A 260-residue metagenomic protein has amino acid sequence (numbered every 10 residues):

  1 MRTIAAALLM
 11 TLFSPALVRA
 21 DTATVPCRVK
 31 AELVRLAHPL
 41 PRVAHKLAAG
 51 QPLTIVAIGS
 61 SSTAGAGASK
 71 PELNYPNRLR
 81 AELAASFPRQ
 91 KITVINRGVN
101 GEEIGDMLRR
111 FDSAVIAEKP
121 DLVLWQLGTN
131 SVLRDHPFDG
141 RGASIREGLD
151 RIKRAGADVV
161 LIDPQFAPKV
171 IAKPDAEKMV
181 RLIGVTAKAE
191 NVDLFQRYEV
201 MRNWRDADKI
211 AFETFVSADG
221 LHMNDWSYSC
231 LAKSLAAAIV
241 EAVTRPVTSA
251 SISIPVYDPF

Functional and structural regions predicted by a protein language model:
M1-I58, T63-S69, A84-Q90, E118 (+1 more regions): N-terminal secretory targeting modules
A31, K70, V99-E102, H136: Short coil/turn segments at secondary-structure boundaries
A48, N77-T93, E102-F260: Alpha-helical cap/lid subdomain in secreted, periplasmic, or secretory-pathway luminal O-acyl-processing enzymes
S60-S61, V99, T129: Active-site metal-binding loops of divalent metal-dependent hydrolases
N96: N-terminal beta-loop-helix "entrance" segment that forms/cooperates in small-molecule cofactor or anionic ligand
